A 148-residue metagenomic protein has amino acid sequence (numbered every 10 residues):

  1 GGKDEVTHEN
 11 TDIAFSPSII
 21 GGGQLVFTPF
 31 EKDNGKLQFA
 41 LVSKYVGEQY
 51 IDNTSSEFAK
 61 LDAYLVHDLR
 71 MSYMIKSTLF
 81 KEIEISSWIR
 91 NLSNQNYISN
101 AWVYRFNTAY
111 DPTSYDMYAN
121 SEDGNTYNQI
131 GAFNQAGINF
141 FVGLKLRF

Functional and structural regions predicted by a protein language model:
N10-F148: Conserved C-terminal beta-signal and adjacent last beta-strands/turns of outer-membrane beta-barrel proteins
